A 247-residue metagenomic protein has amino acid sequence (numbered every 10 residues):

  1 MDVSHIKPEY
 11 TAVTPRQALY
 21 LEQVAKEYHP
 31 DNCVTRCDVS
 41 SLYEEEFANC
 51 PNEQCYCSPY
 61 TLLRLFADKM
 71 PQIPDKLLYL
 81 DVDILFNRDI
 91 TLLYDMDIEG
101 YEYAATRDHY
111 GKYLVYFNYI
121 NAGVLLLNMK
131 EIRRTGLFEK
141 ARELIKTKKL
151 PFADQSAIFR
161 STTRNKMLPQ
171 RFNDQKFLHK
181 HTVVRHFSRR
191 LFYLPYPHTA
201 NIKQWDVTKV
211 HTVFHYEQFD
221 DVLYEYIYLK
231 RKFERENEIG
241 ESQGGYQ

Functional and structural regions predicted by a protein language model:
M1-V13, A105: Short internal beta-strands
V13-K69: Active-site-proximal specificity loops/subdomain of glycosyltransferases
R36-S40, Y60-H109, F117-Y119, L125-L127: GT-A fold catalytic core of metal-dependent nucleotide-sugar glycosyltransferases, centered on the diacidic
Y43-P51, Y113-V115, K176-V183: Short, solvent-exposed polar/charged micro-motifs at secondary-structure junctions
Y56-T61, V115, L125, T147-P151 (+1 more regions): Aromatic-acidic/polar surface patches that form glycan- and anion
K76, N87-R88, L114, R134-T135 (+1 more regions): Short helix/loop capping segments that flank catalytic or ligand/cofactor-binding pockets
H109, Y119-W205: Catalytic core and acceptor-binding pocket of nucleotide-sugar-dependent glycosyltransferases
L178-Q247: C-terminal catalytic/acceptor-binding lobe
